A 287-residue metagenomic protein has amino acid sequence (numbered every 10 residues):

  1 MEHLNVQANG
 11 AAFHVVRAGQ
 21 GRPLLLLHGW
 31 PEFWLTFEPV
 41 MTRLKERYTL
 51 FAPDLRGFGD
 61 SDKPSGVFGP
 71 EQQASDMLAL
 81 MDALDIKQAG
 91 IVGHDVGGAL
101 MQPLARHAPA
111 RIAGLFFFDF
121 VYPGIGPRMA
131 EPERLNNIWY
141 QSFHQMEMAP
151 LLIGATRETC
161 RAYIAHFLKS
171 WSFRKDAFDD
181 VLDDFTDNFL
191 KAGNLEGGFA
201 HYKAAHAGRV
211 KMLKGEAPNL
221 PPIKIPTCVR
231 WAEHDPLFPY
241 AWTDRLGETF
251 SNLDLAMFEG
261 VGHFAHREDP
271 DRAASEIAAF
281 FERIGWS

Functional and structural regions predicted by a protein language model:
M1-L4, S287: Basic/polar N-terminal segments that are highly enriched at the extreme N-terminus, encompassing both cleavable
E2, A11-F13, P23, F51 (+4 more regions): Flexible "cap/lid" subdomain of the alpha/beta-hydrolase fold that forms the substrate-access gate
V16-D60: Conserved HGGG/HGGXW glycine-rich cap/lid loop of the alpha/beta-hydrolase fold
P31, E46, P109-A110, S251 (+1 more regions): Proline-centered flexible-loop/turn and helix-kink motifs
F33-W34, A99, V261: A short, glycine- and basic residue-enriched loop/turn that sits immediately adjacent to a domain's principal
L253-S287: Catalytic active-site module of serine/aspartate enzymes centered on a nucleophile-bearing elbow/loop
